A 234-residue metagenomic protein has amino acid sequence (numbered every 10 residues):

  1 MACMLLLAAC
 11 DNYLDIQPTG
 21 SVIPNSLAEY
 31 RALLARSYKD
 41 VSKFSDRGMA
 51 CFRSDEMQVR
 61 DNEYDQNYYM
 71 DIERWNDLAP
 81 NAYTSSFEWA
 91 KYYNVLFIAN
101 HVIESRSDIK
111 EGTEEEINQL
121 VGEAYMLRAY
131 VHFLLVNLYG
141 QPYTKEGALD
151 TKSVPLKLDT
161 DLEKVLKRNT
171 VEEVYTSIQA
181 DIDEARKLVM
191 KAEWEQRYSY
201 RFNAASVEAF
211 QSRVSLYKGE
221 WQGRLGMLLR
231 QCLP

Functional and structural regions predicted by a protein language model:
C10-R53: Membrane-proximal, proline-rich intrinsically disordered regions
A32, E73, G219-P234: Hydrophobic-face positions in mid-chain alpha helices that act as interaction patches
Y69-Y139, N169, K187-V189, W194: Conserved, well-structured interaction surfaces
L96-A99, Y175, I182, L228-L229: Inward-facing hydrophobic residues that define packing positions of alpha-helical scaffold repeats
E115, L138-T176: Short coil/linker segments at helix-helix boundaries
